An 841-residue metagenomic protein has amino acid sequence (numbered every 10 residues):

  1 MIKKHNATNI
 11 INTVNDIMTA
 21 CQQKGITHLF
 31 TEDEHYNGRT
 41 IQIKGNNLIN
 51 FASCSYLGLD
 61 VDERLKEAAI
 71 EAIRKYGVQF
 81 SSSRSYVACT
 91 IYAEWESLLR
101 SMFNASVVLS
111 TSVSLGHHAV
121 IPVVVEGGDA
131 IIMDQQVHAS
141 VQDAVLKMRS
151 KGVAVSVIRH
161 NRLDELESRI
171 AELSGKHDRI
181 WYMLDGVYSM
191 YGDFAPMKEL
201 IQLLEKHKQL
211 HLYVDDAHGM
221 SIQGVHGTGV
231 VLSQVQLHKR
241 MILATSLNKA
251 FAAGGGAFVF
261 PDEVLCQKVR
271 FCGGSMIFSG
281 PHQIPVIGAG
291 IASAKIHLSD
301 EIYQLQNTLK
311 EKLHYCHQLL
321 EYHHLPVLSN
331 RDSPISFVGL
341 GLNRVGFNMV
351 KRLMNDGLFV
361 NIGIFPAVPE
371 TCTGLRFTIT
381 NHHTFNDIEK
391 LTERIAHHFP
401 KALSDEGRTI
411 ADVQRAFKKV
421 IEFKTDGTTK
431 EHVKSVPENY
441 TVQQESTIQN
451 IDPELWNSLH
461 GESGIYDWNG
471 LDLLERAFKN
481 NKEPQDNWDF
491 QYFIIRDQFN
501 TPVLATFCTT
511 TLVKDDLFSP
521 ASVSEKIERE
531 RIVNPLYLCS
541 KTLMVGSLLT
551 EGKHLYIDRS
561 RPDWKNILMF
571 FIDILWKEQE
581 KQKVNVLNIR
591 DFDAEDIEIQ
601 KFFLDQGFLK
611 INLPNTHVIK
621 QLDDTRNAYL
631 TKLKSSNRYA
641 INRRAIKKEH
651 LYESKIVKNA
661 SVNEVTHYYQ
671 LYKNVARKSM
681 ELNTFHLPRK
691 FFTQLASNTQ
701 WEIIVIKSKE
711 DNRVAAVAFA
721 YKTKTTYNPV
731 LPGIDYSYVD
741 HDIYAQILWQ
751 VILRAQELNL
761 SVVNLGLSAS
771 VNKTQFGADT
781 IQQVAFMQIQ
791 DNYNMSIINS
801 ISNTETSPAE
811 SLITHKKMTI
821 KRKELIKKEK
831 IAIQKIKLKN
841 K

Functional and structural regions predicted by a protein language model:
L59, Y303-H314, H323-D356, P369-T371 (+2 more regions): Conserved PLP-binding catalytic core of the aspartate aminotransferase-like
E63, E67-E71, K75, S97 (+2 more regions): PLP-dependent enzyme catalytic core of the Aspartate aminotransferase-like
E67-V113: Conserved N-terminal alpha-helix of the aminotransferase class I/II PLP-enzyme fold
V123-A139: Conserved PLP-anchoring active-site segment centered on the Schiff-base-forming lysine
S156-Y213: Active-site phosphate-binding strand-loop segment of PLP-dependent enzymes
L232-K268: Active-site PLP attachment segment
V436-K526, V586-V739, I826, I831 (+1 more regions): A conserved beta-strand-loop-helix scaffold within acyl/acetyltransferase catalytic domains
D489-Q491, R496-D497, T501-L504, T509-L609 (+1 more regions): Acyl-donor binding region in acyl/amide transferases
